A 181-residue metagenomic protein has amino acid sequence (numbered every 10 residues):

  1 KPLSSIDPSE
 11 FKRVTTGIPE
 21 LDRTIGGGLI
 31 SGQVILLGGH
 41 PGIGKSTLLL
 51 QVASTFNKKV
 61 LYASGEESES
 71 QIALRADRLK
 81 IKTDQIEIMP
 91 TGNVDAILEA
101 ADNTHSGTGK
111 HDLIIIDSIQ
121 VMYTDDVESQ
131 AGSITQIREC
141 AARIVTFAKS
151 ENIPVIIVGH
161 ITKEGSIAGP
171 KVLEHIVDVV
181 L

Functional and structural regions predicted by a protein language model:
K1-K82, L98, D102: The Walker A/P-loop phosphate-binding site
E10-F11, D84-T91, Y123-R138: Flexible beta-alpha connector loops of hexameric P-loop NTPases
T24, I72, D117, G159 (+1 more regions): Residue-level signature of catalytic and energy-coupling elements of molecular machines, predominantly ATP/GTP-dependent
P41-I43, E66-S70, R78-I81, G92-A96 (+3 more regions): Conserved nucleotide-binding/hydrolysis micro-motifs of P-loop NTPases
K59, D84-Q85, G109-L113, S150-I157: Loop/turn-to-beta-strand initiation segments
I97, A101-H105, G109-I116: Proline-aspartate-enriched helix->loop->beta-strand connector
K110-S129: Conserved P-loop NTPase "ATPase switch" module shared by AAA+ and STAND
A142-L181: Phosphate-binding/switch region of NTP-binding enzymes
